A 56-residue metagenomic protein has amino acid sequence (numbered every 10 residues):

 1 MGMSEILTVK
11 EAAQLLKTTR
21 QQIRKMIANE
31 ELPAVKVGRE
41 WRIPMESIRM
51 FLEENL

Functional and structural regions predicted by a protein language model:
M1-M3, M26, M45, M50: Detector for methionine-enriched segments
M1-Q22: Polyanion-binding surface elements
T8-V9, P33-L56: Short helix-start
K17-R42: Major-groove DNA-recognition helix of helix-turn-helix-type DNA-binding domains
